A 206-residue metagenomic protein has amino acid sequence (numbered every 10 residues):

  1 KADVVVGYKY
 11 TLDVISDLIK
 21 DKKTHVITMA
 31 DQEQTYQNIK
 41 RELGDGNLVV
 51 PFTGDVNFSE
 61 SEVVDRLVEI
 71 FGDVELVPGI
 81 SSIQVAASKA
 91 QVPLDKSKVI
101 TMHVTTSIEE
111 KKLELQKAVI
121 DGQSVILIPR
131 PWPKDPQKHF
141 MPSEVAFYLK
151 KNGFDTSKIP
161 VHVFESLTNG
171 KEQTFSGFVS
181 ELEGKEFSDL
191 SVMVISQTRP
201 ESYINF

Functional and structural regions predicted by a protein language model:
K1-V77, L182-E183, S191-V192: Class I S-adenosyl-L-methionine
A2-V5, E42-D45, I70, K89-P93 (+3 more regions): Change "in soluble alpha/beta enzymes" to "in soluble alpha/beta proteins
G7-Y10, T28-A30, T53-D55, H103 (+3 more regions): Structural motif
I15-D17, Y36, S59-E62, A86-A87 (+3 more regions): Short glycine-/acidic-enriched loop or helix-start segments at secondary-structure transitions that form or flank
A30-Q37, S82-I83, T105-I108, K134 (+2 more regions): A short acidic, often aromatic-flanked loop/helix-cap motif at beta-alpha or helix-coil junctions that lines enzyme
N47-L48, V119-F206: A contiguous loop/helix-start segment that scaffolds small-molecule binding in enzyme catalytic cores
G54, F58-Q123, Q173-S176, G184: Class I SAM-dependent methyltransferase SAM-binding "motif I" and its flanking Rossmann-like core
